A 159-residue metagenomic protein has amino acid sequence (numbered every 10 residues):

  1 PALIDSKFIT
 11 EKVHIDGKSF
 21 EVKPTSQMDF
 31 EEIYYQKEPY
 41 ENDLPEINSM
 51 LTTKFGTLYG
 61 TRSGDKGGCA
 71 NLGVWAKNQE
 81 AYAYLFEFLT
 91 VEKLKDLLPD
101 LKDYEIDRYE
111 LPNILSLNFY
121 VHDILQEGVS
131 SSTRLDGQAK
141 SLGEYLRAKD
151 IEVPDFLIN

Functional and structural regions predicted by a protein language model:
P1-N71, F88, E110, G128 (+2 more regions): C-terminal amphipathic alpha-helical interaction region
G67-C69, E80, Y104: Short, well-structured alpha-helical interface segments that form or flank functional binding sites
E80-F86, E127-S130: Short, conserved charged micro-motifs
Y82-L111: Acidic, aromatic-enriched beta-alpha/helix-loop junctions
L101-L117, D123-S131: Active-site loops and adjacent core secondary-structure elements that bind or stabilize anionic groups
